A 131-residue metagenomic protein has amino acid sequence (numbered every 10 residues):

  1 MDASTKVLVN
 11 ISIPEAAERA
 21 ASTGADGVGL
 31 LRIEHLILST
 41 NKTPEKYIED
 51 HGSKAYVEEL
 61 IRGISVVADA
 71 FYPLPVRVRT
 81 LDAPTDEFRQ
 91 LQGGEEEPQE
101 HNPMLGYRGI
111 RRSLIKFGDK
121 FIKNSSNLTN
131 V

Functional and structural regions predicted by a protein language model:
M1-V131: Conserved alpha/beta-domain cores
